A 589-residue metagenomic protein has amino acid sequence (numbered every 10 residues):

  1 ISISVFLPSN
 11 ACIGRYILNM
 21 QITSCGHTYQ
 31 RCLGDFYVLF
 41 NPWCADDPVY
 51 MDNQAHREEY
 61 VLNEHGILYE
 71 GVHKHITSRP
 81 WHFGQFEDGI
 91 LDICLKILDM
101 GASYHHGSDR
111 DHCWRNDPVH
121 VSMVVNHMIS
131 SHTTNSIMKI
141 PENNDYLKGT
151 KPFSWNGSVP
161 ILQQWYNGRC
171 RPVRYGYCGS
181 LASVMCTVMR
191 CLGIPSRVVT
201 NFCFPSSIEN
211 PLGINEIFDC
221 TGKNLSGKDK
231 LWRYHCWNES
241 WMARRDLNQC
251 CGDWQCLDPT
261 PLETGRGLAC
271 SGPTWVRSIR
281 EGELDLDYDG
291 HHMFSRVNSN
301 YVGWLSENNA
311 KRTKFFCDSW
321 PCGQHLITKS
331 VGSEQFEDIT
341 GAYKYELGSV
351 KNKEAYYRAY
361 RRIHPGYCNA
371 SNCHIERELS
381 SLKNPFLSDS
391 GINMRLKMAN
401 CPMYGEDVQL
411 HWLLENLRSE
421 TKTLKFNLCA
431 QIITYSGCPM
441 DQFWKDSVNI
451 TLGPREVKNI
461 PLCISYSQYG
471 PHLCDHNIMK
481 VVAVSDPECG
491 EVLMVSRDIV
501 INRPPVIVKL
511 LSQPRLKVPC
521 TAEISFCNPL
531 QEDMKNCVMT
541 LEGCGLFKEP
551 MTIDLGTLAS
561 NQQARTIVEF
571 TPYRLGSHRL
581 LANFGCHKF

Functional and structural regions predicted by a protein language model:
I1-E70: Extended acidic/polar, glycine-enriched regions that form or flank non-catalytic beta-rich accessory modules
L7-I17, Q468-M479, Y573-L581: Short glycine/proline/serine/threonine-rich loop/turn segments at secondary-structure transition edges
D46-R197, S207: Secondary-structure boundary elements
S158-S295: Hydrophobic/aromatic-rich core segments of domains that either
V331, Q335-G405, L493-L516, C544-F547: Low-complexity, acidic Ser/Thr/Pro/Gly-rich terminal tails and inter-domain linkers that flank the onset of structured
L413-E420, F526-L530: Asparagine-centered strand-capping/turn motif at beta-strand->loop junctions
A430-W444, P487-G490, Q531, E542-T552 (+1 more regions): Short aromatic-acidic-glycine turn motif
Q442-G470, K548-R574: Intrinsically disordered, low-complexity Pro/Gly/Ser/Thr-rich segments with frequent PxxP/GP/PP motifs and embedded
